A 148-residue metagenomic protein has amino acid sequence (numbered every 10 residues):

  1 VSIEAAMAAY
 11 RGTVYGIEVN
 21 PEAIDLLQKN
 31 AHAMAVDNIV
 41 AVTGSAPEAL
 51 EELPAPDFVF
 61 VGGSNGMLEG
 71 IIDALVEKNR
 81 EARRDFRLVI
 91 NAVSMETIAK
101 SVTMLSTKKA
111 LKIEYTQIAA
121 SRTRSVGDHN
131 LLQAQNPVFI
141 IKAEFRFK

Functional and structural regions predicted by a protein language model:
V1-R11: Conserved SAM-binding loop of SAM-dependent methyltransferases across substrates and taxa, primarily the Class I
A9, N30-A31, L105: Conserved hydrophobic residues forming the short capping helix/wall of the S-adenosyl-L-methionine
Y15-I17, N91: The conserved SAM/SAH-binding core of class I Rossmann-like methyltransferase domains, concentrating on the hydrophobic
I17-P56: S-adenosyl-L-methionine
F58-V61: Hydrophobic beta-strand segment of the Class I
G66-L75: A short, conserved alpha-helix within the catalytic core of class I
V76-P137: C-terminal substrate-binding/active-site "lid" region of AdoMet-derived donor-dependent transferases
V138-K148: C-terminal edge-of-domain segments
